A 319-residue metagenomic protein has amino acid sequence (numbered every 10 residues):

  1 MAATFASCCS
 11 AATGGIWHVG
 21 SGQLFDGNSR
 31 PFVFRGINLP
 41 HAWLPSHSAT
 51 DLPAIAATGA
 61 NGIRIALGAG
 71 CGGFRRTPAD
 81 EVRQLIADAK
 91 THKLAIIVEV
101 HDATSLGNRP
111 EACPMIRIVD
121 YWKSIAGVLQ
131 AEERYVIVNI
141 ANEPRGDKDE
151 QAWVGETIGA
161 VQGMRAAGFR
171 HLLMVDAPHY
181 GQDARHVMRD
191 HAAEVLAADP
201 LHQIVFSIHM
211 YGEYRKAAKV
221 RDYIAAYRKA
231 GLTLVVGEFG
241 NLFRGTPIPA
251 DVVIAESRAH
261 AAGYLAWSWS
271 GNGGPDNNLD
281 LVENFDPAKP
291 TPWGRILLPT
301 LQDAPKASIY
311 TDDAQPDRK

Functional and structural regions predicted by a protein language model:
M1-S7: Bacterial N-terminal signal peptides
C8-G62, I296, T300, I309-T311: N-terminal carbohydrate-binding accessory modules
W17, P45-S46, M115-K123, G127-I137 (+1 more regions): Extracellular glycoside hydrolase catalytic/binding regions
V19-G20, E81, L85, T233-V235: Structured catalytic cores of enzymes that bind and process phosphorylated ligands/cofactors
N28-D51, L67-R76, P110, G212 (+1 more regions): Acidic/histidine-rich helix-loop elements that form or flank divalent-metal/phosphate-binding sites at the catalytic
H47-S105, M115-V119, I158, R165-A167 (+1 more regions): Aromatic-lined substrate-binding rim segments of carbohydrate-active enzymes
G72, S105-R109, G146-D147, P275-N277: A short acidic, helix-capping loop that chelates divalent metal ions and anchors anionic groups
